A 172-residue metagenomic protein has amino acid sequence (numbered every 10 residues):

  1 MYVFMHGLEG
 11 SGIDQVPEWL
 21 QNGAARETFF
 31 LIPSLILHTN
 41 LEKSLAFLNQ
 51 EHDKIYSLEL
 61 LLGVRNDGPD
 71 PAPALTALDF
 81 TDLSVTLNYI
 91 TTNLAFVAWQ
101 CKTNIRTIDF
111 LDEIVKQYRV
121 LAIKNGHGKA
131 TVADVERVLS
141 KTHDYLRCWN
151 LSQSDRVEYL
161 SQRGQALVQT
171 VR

Functional and structural regions predicted by a protein language model:
Y2-V171: Extended amphipathic alpha-helical scaffolding segments in membrane-proximal extra-membrane regions of membrane
